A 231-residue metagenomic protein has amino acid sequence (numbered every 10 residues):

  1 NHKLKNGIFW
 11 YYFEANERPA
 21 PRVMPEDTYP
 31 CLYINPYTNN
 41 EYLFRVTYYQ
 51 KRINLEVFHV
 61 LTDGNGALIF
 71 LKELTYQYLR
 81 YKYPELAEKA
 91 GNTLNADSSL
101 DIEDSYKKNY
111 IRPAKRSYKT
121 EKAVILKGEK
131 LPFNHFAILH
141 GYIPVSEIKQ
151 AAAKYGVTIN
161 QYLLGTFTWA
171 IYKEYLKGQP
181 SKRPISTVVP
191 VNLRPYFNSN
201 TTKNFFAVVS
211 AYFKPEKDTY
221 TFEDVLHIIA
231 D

Functional and structural regions predicted by a protein language model:
N1-H2, V188-P190, A230: Long, Pro/Ser/Thr-rich low-complexity/intrinsically disordered regulatory tracts in eukaryotic proteins
N1-R18, K89-I143: Short amphipathic alpha-helices and their capping loops
N1-S99, S146-A153, T158-R183: Non-catalytic N-terminal regions of enzymes
Y12-E14, R45-Y49, V188-N192, V209-Y212: Residues in well-ordered beta-strands of folded domains
Y42-F44, H135-L139, P195-N200: Short beta-strand/turn micro-motifs at beta-sheet edges
L131-P144, A151-Y162, T221: Short, contiguous, pocket-lining structural segments that sit at or immediately flank catalytic/ligand-binding sites
I138, N204-D231: Helical lid/core segments from catalytic subdomains that handle acyl or acyl-like groups
Q161-A211: Acidic, glycine-rich loop-and-beta core segments that form the ion-binding/anion-interacting portion of active sites
